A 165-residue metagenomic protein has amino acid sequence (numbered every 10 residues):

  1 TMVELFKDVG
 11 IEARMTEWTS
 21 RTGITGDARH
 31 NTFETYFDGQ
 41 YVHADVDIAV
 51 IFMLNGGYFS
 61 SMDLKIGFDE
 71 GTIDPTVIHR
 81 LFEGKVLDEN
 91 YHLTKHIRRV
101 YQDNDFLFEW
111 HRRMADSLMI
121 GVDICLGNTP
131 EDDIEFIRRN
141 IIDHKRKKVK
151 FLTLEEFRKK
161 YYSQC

Functional and structural regions predicted by a protein language model:
T1-E17, F33: Cysteine-centered nucleophilic/redox motifs
T19, G23-D27, Y36-C165: His-Asp-centered catalytic microenvironments across diverse enzyme cores, prominently the transglutaminase-like
R29-N31: Short beta-strand micro-motifs in enzyme catalytic cores
